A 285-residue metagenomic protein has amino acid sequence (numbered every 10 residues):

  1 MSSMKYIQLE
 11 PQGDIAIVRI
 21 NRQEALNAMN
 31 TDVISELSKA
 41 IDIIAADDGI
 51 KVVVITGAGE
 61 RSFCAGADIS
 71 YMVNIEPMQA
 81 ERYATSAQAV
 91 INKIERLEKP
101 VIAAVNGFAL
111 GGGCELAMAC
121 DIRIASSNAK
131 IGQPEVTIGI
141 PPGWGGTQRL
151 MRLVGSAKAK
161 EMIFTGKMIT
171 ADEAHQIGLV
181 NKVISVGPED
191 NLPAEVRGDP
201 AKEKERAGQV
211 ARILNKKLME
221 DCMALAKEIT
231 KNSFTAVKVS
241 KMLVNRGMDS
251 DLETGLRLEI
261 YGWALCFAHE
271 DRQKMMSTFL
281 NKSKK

Functional and structural regions predicted by a protein language model:
M1-K5, M276-K285: Terminal low-complexity tails and localization/encapsulation signals of metabolic enzymes
M1-T56, N92, A201: Conserved CoA-thioester-binding segment of acyl-CoA-metabolizing enzymes
Q8, G49, G57-K93, A109 (+2 more regions): Glycine- (often His-adjacent) and acidic-residue-rich active-site loop that binds/positions the CoA thioester
V90, I94-R96, A104, L110-F164 (+3 more regions): CoA-thioester-processing core
V101, R123-I124, M168, V183: Short, well-ordered beta-strand core segments
I124-A129, V180-R257, E270: C-terminal long alpha-helix characteristic of the crotonase
K167-E173: Acidic, divalent-metal-coordinating active-site segment for phosphoryl/phosphodiester hydrolysis, typified by short
